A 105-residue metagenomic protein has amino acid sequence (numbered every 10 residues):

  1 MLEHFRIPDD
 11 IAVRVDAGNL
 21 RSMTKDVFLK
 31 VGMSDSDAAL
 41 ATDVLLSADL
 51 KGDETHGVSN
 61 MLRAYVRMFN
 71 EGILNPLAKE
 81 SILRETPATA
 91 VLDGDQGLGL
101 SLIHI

Functional and structural regions predicted by a protein language model:
M1-V31: Generic N-terminal amphipathic, Lys/Arg-enriched alpha-helix
R14, D35-S36, S101: Short, conserved micro-motifs enriched in small and acidic residues
L20-S22, V27-V31, S36-P87: N-terminal low-complexity or amphipathic/hydrophobic leaders
T86-S101: Active-site beta->alpha loop and helix N-cap motifs at the rims of alpha/beta catalytic domains
I103-I105: Conserved small/polar residues in nucleotide/adenosyl-binding loops
